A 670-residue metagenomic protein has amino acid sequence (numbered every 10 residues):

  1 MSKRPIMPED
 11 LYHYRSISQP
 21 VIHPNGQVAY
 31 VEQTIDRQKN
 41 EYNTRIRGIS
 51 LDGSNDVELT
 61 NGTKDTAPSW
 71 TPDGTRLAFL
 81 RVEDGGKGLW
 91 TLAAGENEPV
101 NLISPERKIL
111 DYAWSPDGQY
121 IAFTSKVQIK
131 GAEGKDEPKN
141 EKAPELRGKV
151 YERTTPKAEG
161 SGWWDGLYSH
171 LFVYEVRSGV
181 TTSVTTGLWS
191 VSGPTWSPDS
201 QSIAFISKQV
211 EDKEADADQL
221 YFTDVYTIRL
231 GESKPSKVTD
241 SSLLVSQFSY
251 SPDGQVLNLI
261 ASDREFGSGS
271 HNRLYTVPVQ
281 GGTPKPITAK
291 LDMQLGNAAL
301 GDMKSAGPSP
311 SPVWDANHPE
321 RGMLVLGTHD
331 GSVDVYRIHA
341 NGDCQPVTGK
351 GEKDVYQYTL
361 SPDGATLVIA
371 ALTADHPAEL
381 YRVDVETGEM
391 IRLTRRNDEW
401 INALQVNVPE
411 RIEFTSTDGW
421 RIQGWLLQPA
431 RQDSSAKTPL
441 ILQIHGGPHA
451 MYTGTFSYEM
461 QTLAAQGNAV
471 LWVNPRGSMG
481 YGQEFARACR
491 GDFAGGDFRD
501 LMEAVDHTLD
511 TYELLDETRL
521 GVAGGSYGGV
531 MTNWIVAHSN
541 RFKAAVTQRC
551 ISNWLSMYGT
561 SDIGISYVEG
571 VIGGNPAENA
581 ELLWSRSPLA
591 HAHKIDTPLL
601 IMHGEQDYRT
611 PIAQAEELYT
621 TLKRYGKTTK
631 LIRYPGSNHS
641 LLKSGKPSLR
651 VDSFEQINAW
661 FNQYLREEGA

Functional and structural regions predicted by a protein language model:
H13-V28, G62-L80, E106-I121, A158-W163 (+10 more regions): Conserved beta-propeller blade repeats
S18-V21, A122-T124, V150-E152, K157-H170 (+8 more regions): Non-catalytic accessory segments flanking enzyme active sites
Q38-N43, E83-K87, G162-L167, E214-T223 (+3 more regions): Short, solvent-exposed loop/turn segments at conserved positions within beta-propeller repeat blades
T44, K126-F172, K213-Y226, N272-Y275 (+3 more regions): Predominantly five- to eight-bladed beta-propeller fold
S50-S54, A93-N97, E175-G179, R229-S233 (+3 more regions): Short loop/turn segments that connect beta-strands within beta-propeller blades
V57-T60, V100-I103, T182-T185, S236-T239 (+3 more regions): Beta-propeller fold detector
R396-T518, G525, G559-T560, S566: Cap/lid segment of the alpha/beta-hydrolase catalytic domain
P475-A670: Active-site-proximal cap/loop segments of hydrolase catalytic domains
